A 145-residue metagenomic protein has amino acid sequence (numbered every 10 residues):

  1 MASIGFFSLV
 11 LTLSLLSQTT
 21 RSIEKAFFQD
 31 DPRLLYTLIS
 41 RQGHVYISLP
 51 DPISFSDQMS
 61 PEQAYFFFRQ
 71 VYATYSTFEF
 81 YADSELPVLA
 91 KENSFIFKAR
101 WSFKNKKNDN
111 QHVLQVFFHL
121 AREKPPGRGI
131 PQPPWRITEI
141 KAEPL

Functional and structural regions predicted by a protein language model:
M1-S22: Bacterial Sec-dependent N-terminal signal peptides
L16-L34: Short, aromatic-enriched amphipathic alpha-helices that serve as compact interaction elements
S22-K25, P50-D57: Second-shell loop/turn segments in exported
A26-Q29, Q58-E62: Soluble non-cytosolic domains of exported or imported proteins
F28, P32, S40, H44 (+1 more regions): Sec-exported extracytoplasmic/periplasmic mature domains
I39-I53: Short, solvent-exposed secondary-structure junction/capping segments
E62-K107: Surface-exposed, charged secondary-structure patches
D109-L145: Short beta-strand edge/turn micro-motifs at domain boundaries
